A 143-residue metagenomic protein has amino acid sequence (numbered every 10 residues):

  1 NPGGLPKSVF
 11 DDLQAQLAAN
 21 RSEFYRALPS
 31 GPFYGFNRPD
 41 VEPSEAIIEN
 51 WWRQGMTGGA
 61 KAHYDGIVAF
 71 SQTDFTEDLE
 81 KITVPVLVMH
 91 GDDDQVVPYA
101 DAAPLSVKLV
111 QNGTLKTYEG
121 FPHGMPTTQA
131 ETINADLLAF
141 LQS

Functional and structural regions predicted by a protein language model:
G4-S8, A15-K81: Conserved alpha/beta-hydrolase catalytic His-Asp/Glu region
E77, P104-L105, E131: Active-site phosphate/pyrophosphate- and oxyanion-stabilizing loops and adjacent acidic/basic residues in soluble
E80-T83, K108-V110: Short, conserved loop/helix-junction motifs that constitute active-site signature segments in enzyme catalytic cores
I82, V88-H90, D94: Short beta-strand/loop motif that positions the catalytic acidic residue of the alpha/beta-hydrolase fold
D92-Q95, G120-P122: Acidic beta-to-alpha connecting loop that harbors the catalytic carboxylate
Q95-D101: Conserved alpha/beta-hydrolase "acid-adjacent" motif
V110-S143: Catalytic active-site module of serine/aspartate enzymes centered on a nucleophile-bearing elbow/loop
